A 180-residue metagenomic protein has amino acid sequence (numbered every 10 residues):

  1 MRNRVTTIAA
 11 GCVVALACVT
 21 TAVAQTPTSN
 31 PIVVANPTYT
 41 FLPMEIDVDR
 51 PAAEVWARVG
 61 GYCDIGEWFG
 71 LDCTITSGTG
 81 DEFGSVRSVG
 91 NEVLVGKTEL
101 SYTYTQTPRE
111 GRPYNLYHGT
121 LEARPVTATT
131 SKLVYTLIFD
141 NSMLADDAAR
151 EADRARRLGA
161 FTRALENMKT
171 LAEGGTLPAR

Functional and structural regions predicted by a protein language model:
M1-C12: Bacterial N-terminal signal peptides that target proteins for export
R2, V33-V34, R109-G111: Short proline/glycine-enriched turn/loop segments at secondary-structure junctions
L16-V23: C-terminal segment of classical bacterial N-terminal signal peptides
A24-T76: Hydrophobic ligand-binding cavity/cleft-lining segments
D47, C63-H118, K132, T170-A179: Glycine-rich portal/gate segments that line the openings of hydrophobic small-molecule binding cavities
A53-C63, G159-E166, T170: Solvent-exposed, polar/charged alpha-helical surfaces in well-ordered, non-transmembrane soluble domains, broadly
A57, A148, A152, T170 (+1 more regions): Surface-exposed, polar/charged faces of alpha-helical domains in mature secreted/periplasmic/lumenal proteins
R109-R163, M168: Beta-strand/loop substructures that line and gate deep hydrophobic ligand-binding cavities in soluble
